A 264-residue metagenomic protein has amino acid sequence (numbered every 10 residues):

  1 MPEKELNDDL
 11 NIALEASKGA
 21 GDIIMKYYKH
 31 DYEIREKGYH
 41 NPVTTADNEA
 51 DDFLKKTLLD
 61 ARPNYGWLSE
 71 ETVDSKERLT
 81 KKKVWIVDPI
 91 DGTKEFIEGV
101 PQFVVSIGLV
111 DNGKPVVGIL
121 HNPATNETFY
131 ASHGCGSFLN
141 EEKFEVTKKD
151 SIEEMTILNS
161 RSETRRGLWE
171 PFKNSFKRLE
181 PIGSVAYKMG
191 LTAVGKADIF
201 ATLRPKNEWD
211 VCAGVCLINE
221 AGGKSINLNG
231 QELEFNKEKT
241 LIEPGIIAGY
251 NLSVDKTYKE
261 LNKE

Functional and structural regions predicted by a protein language model:
M1-I90, N262-K263: N-terminal subdomain of lithium-sensitive/metallo-dependent phosphomonoesterases centered on the IMPase/IPPase/PAP
A13, S17-A20, G118, S137 (+2 more regions): Small-residue (primarily alanine) positions within well-ordered alpha-helices, especially packing/interaction faces
A20, I24, D47, L58 (+7 more regions): Residue-level signal for inorganic ion chemistry
S69-E71, E141, G183: Short loop/edge segments at beta-strand edges and connector loops that shape dinucleotide/nucleotide cofactor-binding
R78-F138: DPxDG-like acidic metal-binding loop motif
T147-E264: An extended, acidic
